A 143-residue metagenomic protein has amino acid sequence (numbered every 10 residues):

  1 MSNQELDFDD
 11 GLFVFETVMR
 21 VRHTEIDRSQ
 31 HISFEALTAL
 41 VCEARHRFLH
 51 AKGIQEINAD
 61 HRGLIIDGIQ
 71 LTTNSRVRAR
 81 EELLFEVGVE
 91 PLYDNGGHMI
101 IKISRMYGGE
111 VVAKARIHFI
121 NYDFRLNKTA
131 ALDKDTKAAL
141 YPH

Functional and structural regions predicted by a protein language model:
S2-G68, Y122-H143: Hot-dog-fold acyl-thioester-processing enzymes
V14, L84, R105-Y107: Secondary-structure boundary/capping motif
V21, V89, I103-R105: Hydrophobic beta-strand positions in extracellular immunoglobulin-like domains
F48-G97, A113-A115: Hydrophobic beta-strand-centered segment that forms part of the acyl-chain substrate-binding groove
I100: Basic, polyanion-binding surface patches
Y107-G109, R125: Solvent-exposed strand-loop boundary residues in beta-sheet-rich modules
G109, A113-A115, A131: A structural microfeature
H118-I120: Short beta-strand edge segments in extracellular beta-sheet folds
